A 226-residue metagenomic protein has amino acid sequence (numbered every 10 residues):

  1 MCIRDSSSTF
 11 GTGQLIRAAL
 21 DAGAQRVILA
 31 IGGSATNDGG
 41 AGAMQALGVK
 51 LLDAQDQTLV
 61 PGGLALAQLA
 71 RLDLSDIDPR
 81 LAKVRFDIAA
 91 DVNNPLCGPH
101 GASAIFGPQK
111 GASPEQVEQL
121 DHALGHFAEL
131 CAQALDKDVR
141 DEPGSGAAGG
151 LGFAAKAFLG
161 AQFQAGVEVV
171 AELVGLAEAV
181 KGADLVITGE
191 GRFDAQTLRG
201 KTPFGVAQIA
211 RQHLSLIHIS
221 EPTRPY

Functional and structural regions predicted by a protein language model:
M1-D5, I217-Y226: Single conserved hydrophobic/aromatic residue that forms the stacking wall/gate of nucleotide- or nucleobase-binding
R4-D21, F163-G182, R192: Glycine-rich oxoanion-binding loops at beta->alpha junctions
S7-R17, D21-A30, A35-R85: Glycine/threonine-rich beta-strand-loop-alpha-helix active-site module that forms ligand/phosphate-binding
T12, A35-G40, L151, F193-V206: Short glycine/serine/threonine-rich phosphate/pyrophosphate-binding segments that cradle anionic phosphate groups
R26, D184-L185: Structural motif
D73-A89, N93-L96, G107-V139: Ligand-binding beta-strand-loop-alpha-helix segment within the catalytic cores of soluble metabolic enzymes
D121-A183: Oxyanion-binding "anion nests"
L185, G191-S220: C-terminal non-catalytic interaction/assembly regions of soluble proteins
